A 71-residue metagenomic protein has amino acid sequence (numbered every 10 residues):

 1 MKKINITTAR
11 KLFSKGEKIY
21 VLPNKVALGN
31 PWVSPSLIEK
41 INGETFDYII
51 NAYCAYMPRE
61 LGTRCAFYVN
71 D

Functional and structural regions predicted by a protein language model:
M1-K15: Mixed-charge, Lys/Arg-rich low-complexity intrinsically disordered regions
I19-N70: Acidic, low-complexity, intrinsically disordered interaction modules
